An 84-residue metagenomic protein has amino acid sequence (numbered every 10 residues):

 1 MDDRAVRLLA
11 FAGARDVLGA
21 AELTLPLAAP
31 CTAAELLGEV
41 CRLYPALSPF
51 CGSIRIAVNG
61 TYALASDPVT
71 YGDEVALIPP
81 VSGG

Functional and structural regions predicted by a protein language model:
M1-G83: Ubiquitin-like/PB1-type beta-grasp interaction modules and other compact soluble beta-rich domains
